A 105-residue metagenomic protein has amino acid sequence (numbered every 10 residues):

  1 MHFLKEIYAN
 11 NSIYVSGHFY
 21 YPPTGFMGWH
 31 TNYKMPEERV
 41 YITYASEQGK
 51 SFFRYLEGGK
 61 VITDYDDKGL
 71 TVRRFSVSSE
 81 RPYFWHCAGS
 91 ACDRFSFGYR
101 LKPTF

Functional and structural regions predicted by a protein language model:
M1, W29, I42-Y44, L101-F105: Solvent-exposed, well-ordered amphipathic alpha-helical segments that flank/support binding or catalytic loops
M1-N11: Non-heme Fe(II)/2-oxoglutarate
F3-K5, A91-R94: Carbohydrate-recognition beta-sandwich/jelly-roll modules in extracellular/periplasmic carbohydrate-active proteins
A9, Y33, A88-S90: Sterically constrained small-residue positions within well-ordered secondary structures of folded domains
S12-P82, S96: Catalytic core of non-heme Fe(II) oxygenases with the double-stranded beta-helix
V77, G89-S90, S96-F105: Hydrophobic transmembrane helix bundles of membrane-integrated enzymes that assemble and modify cell-envelope
R81-Y83, C87-G89: Acyl-donor (CoA/ACP) binding surface of acyl/acetyltransferases
